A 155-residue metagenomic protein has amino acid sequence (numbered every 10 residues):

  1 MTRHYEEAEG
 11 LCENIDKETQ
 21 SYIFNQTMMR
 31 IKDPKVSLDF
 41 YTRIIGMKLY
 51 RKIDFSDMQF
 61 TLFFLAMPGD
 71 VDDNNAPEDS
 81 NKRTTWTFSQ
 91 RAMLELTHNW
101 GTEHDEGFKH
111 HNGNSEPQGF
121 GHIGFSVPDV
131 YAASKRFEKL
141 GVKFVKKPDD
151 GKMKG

Functional and structural regions predicted by a protein language model:
M1-Q20, Q26-M29, I53, F108 (+2 more regions): Vicinal oxygen chelate
E18-Y22, M29-M93, A132, K139 (+1 more regions): Core segments of cupin and vicinal oxygen chelate
V36, H104-D105: A periodicity- and composition-biased signal for non-globular, repetitive helical segments
D70-V71, N99-E103: Active-site/binding-pocket entry motifs
T85, N114-S115: Short Gly/Pro-enriched turn/cap motifs at secondary-structure boundaries
G119: A short beta-loop-beta micro-motif enriched in histidine and acidic residues
